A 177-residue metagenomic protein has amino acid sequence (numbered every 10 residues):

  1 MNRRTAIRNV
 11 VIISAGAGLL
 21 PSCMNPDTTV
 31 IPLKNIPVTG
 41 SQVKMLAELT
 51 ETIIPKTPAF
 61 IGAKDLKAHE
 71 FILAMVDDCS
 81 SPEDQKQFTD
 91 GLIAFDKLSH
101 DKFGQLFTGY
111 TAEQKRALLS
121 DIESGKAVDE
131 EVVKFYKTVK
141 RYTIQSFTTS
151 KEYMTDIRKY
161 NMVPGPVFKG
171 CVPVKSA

Functional and structural regions predicted by a protein language model:
M1, T5, P21-I53: C-terminal segment of N-terminal export signals and the immediately downstream linker at the start of the mature
I7-M24, T111: N-terminal export signals
S22-D27, A63-H69: Short alpha-helical hairpin
I36-K44, G62, E130-K134: Structural motif
E48, F60, K67-A177: Mature-region segments of soluble proteins
K56-G62: Short, solvent-exposed loop/turn elements at domain surfaces
